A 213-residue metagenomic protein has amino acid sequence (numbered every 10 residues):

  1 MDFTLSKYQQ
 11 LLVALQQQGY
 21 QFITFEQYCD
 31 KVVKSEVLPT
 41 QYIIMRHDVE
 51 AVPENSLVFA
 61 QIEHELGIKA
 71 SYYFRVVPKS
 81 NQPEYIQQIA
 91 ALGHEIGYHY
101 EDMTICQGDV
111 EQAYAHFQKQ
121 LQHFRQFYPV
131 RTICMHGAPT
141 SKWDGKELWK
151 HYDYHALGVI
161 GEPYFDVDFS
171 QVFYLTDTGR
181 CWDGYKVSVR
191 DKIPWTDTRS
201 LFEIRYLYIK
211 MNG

Functional and structural regions predicted by a protein language model:
D2, L12, Q16, Y20-L92: Active-site beta->alpha N-cap acidic-glycine motif
F3-K7, A51, N55, Q112-H116: Soluble or luminal CAZymes and related metallo-dependent hydrolases
K7-A14, I62, K119, H123: Amphipathic alpha-helical segments that form well-ordered structural scaffolds and often line/cohere around active
G19-E26, G97-Y98, P129-H136, Y174: A structural signal for short, well-ordered beta-strand segments and their strand-loop junctions that often border
Y28, V76, D102, H136-A138: Residue-level "edge-of-site" marker
V52, I68-Y72, E95-H99, Q122-F124 (+1 more regions): Glycine-rich loops and low-complexity Gly/Arg-rich segments that provide flexible linkers or classic glycine-based
H64-I68, I89-Q107, Q112: Conserved SAM-binding loop
T104-M211: Catalytic domains of cell-wall/extracellular-matrix polysaccharide-remodeling enzymes, centered on de-N-acetylation
